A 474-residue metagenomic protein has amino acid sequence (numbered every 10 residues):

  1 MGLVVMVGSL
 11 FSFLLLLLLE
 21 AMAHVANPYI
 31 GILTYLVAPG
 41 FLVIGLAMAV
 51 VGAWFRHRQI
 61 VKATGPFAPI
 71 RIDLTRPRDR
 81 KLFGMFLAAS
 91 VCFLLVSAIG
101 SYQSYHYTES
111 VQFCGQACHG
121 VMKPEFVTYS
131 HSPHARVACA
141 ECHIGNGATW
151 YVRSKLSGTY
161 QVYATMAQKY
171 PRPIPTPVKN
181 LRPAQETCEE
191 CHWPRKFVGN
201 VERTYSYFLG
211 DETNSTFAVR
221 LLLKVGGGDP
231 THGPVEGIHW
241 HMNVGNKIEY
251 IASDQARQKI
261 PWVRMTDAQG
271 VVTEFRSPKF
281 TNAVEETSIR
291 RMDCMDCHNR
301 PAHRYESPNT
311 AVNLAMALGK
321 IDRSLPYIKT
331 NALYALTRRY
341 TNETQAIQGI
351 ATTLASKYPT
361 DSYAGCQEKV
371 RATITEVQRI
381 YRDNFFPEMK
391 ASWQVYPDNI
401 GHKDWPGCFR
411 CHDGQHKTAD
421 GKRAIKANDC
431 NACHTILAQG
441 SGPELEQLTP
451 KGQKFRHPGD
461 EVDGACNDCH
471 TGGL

Functional and structural regions predicted by a protein language model:
M1-V4: N-terminal membrane topogenic signal
V7-E20: Alpha-helical transmembrane segments of multi-pass membrane proteins
A21-F41, A49-P183, V201-S288, V312-K320 (+3 more regions): Sequence context of c-type cytochrome heme-c attachment sites
G45, Y129, C191, C297 (+1 more regions): Divalent metal-coordination and catalytic microenvironments
C114, C139, C188-C191, C294 (+3 more regions): Short cysteine-rich clusters marking metal-coordination/redox-active sites
H143, H192-R195, H298, H412 (+2 more regions): Helix-to-catalytic-loop junction in kinase catalytic cores
S288-S362: Mixed-charge (acidic/basic) macromolecular-recognition segments
E461-H470: Extended, compositionally biased alpha-helical segments that mediate assembly or anchoring
